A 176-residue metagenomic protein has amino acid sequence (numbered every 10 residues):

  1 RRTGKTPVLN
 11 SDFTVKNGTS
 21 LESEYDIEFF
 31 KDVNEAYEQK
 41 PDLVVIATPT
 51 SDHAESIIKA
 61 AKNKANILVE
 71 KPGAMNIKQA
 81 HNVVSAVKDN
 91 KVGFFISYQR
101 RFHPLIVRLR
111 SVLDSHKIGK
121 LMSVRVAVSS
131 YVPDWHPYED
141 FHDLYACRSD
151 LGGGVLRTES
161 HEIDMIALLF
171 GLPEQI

Functional and structural regions predicted by a protein language model:
R1-E24, Q39, L43: N-terminal Rossmann-like dinucleotide-binding module
N17, D32, S56, H161-M165: Hydrophobic alpha-helical segments typical of transmembrane helices and their membrane-interface/capping positions
E24-A86: Beta-loop-alpha module in the N-terminal Rossmann-like domain of NAD(P)-dependent dehydrogenases, especially those
F30, L68, G93-F95, R125 (+1 more regions): Structural detector of well-ordered beta-strand residues that form the stable sheet scaffold of enzyme domains
K71-P72, Y98-R100, V128: Short strand-turn motif at the edge of the Rossmann-like AdoMet-binding core
N82-R100, K120-V124: Rossmann-fold dehydrogenase core element
H103-I176: Predominantly a Rossmann-like dinucleotide-binding segment in NAD(P)-dependent oxidoreductases
